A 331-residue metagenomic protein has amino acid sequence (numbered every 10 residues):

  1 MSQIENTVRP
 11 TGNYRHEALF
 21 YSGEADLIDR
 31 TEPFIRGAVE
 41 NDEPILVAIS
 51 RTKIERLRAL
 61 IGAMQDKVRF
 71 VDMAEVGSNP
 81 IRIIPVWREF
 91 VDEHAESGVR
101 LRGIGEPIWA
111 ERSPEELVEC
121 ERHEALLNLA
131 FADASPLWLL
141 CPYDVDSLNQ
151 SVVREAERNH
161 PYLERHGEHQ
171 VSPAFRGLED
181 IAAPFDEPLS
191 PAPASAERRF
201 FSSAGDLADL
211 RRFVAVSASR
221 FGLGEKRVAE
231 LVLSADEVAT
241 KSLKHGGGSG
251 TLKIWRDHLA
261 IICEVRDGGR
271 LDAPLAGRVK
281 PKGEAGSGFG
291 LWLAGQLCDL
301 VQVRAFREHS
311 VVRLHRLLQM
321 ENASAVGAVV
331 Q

Functional and structural regions predicted by a protein language model:
M1-E197, F201, A208, L223-K226 (+1 more regions): Non-catalytic regulatory/interaction regions at protein termini and inter-domain linkers
L19, V232, V311-R313: Short aromatic/hydrophobic contact patches that present stacked aromatics for nucleic-acid/ligand binding
T31, H123, A235, S287-G290: Amphipathic coiled-coil/heptad-repeat helices and related helical stalk/stem segments that mediate oligomerization
R36-V39, A239-L243: Short regulatory alpha-helical segment in sensory/regulatory domains of signaling proteins that mediates
I49-T52, A235, R256, D267: Short glycine-rich, polar/acidic loop-and-turn segments at beta strand-coil junctions
A125, P188-P193, T240-Q331: Conserved beta-strand-loop-beta-strand hairpin that lines the nucleotide-binding pocket of ATP/GTP-utilizing enzymes
A204, A208-E237: Conserved short strand/loop->alpha-helix "switch" segment adjacent to the catalytic nucleotide/phosphoryl-transfer site
